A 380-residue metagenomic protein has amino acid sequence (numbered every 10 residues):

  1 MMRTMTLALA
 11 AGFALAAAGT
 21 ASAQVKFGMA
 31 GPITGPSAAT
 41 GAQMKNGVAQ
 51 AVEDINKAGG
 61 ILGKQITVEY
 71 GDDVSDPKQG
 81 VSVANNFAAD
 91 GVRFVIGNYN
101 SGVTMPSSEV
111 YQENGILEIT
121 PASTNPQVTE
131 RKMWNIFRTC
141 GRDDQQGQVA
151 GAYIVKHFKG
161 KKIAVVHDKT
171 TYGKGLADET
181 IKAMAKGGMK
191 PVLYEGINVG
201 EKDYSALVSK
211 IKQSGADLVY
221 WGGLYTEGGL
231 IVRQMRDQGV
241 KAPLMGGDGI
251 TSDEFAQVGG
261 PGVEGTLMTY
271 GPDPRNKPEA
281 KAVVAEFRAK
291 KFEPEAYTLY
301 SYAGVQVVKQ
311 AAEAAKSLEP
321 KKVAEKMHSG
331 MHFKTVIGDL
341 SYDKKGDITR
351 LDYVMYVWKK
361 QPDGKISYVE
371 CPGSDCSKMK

Functional and structural regions predicted by a protein language model:
M2-F13, S22-K380: Extracytosolic ligand-binding ectodomains
A18: Phosphodiester-processing cores and adjacent nucleic acid-binding clamps
